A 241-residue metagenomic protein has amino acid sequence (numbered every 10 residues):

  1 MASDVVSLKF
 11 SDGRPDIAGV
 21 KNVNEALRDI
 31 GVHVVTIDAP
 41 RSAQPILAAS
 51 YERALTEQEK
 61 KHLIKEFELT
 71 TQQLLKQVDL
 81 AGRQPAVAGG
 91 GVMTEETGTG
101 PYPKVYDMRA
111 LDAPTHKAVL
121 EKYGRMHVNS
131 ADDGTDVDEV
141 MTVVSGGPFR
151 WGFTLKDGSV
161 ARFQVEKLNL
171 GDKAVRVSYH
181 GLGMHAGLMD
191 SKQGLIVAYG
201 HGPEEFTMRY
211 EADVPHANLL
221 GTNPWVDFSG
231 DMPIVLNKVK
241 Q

Functional and structural regions predicted by a protein language model:
M1-V23: Intrinsically disordered, low-structural-confidence terminal and linker regions
L27, V32-N169, M189-Q241: Active-site region of the double-stranded beta-helix
L168-H185: Conserved SET/PR-domain catalytic core that frames the SAM/AdoMet-binding pocket
